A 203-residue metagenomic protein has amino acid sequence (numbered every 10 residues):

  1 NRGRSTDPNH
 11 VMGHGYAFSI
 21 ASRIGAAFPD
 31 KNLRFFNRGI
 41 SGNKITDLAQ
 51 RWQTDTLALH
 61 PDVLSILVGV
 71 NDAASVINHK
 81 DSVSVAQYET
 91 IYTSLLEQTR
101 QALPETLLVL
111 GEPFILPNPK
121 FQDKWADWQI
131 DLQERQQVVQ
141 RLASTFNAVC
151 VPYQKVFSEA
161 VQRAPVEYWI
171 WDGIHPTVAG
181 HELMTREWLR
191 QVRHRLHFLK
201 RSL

Functional and structural regions predicted by a protein language model:
N1-V11: Short glycine-rich His-centered loop
H14, F18-R34, N43-L203: Alpha-helical cap/lid subdomain in secreted, periplasmic, or secretory-pathway luminal O-acyl-processing enzymes
N37: A polyanion-binding, active-site-adjacent surface
